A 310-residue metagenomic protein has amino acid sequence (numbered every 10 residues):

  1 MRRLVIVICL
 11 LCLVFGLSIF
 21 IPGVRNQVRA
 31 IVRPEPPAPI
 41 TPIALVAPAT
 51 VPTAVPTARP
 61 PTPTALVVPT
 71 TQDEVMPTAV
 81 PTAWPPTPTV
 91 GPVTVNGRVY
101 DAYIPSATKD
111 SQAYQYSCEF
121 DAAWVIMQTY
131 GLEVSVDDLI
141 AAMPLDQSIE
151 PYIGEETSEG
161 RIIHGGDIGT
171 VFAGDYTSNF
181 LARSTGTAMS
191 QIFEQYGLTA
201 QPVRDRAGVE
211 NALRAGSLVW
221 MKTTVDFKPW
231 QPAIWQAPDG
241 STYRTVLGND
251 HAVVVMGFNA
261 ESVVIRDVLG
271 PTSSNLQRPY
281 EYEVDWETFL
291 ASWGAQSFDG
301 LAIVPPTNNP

Functional and structural regions predicted by a protein language model:
L4, I8, V14-G186, R214 (+5 more regions): Active-site-adjacent structural segments surrounding the nucleophilic cysteine of cysteine proteases and isopeptidases
P42, P63, Y196, G294-Q296: Long, non-globular low-complexity/IDR segments in eukaryotic proteins
S117, A200-P202, L218-T223, V254 (+2 more regions): Structural recognition of the beta-strand scaffold that forms the well-ordered cores of secreted hydrolase catalytic
S117, D121-V125, D138, S184-Q195 (+5 more regions): Extracytoplasmic/secreted proteins, especially bacterial periplasmic and envelope-associated proteins
D205, T224-D226, V268-G270: Histidine- and/or cysteine-centered catalytic micro-motif in compact active-site loops
G208-R214: TIR-domain catalytic/interaction hotspot
W235-L247, V254-P310: Noncatalytic regulatory segments and standalone regulatory/sensor domains
